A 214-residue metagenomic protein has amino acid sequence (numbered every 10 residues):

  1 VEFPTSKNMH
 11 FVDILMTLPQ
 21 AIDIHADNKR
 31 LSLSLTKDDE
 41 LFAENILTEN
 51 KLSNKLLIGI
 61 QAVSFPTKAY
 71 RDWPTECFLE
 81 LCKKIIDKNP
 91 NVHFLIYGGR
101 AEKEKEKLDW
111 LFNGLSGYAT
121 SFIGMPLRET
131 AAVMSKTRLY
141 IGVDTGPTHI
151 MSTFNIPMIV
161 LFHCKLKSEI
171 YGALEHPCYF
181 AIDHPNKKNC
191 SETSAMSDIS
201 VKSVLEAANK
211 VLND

Functional and structural regions predicted by a protein language model:
V1-D214: Catalytic machinery of carbohydrate-active enzymes, primarily nucleotide-sugar-dependent glycosyltransferases
